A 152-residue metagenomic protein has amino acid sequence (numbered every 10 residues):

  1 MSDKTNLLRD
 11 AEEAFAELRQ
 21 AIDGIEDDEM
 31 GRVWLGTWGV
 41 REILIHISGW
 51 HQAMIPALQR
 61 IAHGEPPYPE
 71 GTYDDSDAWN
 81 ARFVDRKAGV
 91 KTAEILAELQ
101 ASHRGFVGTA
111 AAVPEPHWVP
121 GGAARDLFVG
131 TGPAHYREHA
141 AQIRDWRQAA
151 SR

Functional and structural regions predicted by a protein language model:
M1-D27, G49-R60: Alpha-helical bundle segments that constitute or directly flank the non-heme di-iron/ferroxidase center
M1-T5, T37-V40, D85-L96: Active-site oxyanion-binding pockets that recognize sulfate/phosphate
K4, L8-A11, T92-L99, V129-G132 (+1 more regions): Hydrophobic packing residues in well-ordered alpha-helices of helical domains and bundles
R9-E12, A16, E70-D74, Q100: Alpha-helix N-cap/helix-start motif at coil-to-helix transitions, marked by capping-box chemistry
D10, D77-H117: Acidic/histidine-rich alpha-helical segments that form the ligand environment of transition-metal centers
A14-A21, W50, S102-G105, T109 (+2 more regions): Amphipathic, well-ordered alpha-helical segments in soluble domains
G24, H46, T109-A112: Conserved catalytic core of Hanks-type protein kinase domains
E29-A78, E115-R152: Short, contiguous alpha-helical
